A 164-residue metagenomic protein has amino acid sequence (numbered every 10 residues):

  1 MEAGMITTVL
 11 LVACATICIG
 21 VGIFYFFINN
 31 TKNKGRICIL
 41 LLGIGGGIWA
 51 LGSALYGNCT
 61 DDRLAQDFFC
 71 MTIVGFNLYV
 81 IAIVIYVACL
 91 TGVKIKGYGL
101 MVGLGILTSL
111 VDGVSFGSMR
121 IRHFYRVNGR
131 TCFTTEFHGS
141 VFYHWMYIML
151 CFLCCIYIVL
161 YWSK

Functional and structural regions predicted by a protein language model:
M1, F124-V141: Juxtamembrane membrane-water interface segments that cap and precede transmembrane helices
E2-I19, N30-M119, H138-M149: Individual alpha-helical transmembrane segments in multi-pass integral membrane proteins
I23-T31, A88-G92, I158-K164: Structural signal for the C-terminal ends of transmembrane alpha-helices and the immediately following loop
G117-H123, G129-T131, F152-I156: Generic structural motif recognizing short loop/turn segments at the entrances and edges of beta-strands
M146-M149, L153-L160: Cationic, amphipathic, low-complexity alpha-helical segments enriched in hydrophobics plus arginine/proline
